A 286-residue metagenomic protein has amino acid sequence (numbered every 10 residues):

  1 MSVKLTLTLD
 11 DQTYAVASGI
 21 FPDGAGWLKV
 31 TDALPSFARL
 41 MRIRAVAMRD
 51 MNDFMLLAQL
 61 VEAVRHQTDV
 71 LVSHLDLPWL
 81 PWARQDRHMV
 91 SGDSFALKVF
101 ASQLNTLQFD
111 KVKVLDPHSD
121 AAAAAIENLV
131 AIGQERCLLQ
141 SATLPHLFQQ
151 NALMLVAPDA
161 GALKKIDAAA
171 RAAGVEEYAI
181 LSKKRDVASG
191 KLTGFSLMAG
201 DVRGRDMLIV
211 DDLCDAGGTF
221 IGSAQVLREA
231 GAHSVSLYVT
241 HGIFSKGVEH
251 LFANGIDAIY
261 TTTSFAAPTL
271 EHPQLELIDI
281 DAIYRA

Functional and structural regions predicted by a protein language model:
M1-A286: PRPP-associated nucleotide enzymes
